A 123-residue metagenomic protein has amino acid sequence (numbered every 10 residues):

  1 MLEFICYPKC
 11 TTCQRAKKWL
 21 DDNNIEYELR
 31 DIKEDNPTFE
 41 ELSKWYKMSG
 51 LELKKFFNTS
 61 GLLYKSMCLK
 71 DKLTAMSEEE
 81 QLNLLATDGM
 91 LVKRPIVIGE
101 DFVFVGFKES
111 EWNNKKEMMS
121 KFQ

Functional and structural regions predicted by a protein language model:
M1-N23, Y27-I32: Local sequence-structure signature of Cys/Sec-based thiol-disulfide redox active-site neighborhoods
E34-K115, M119-Q123: Thiol/selenol-based redox catalytic cores and closely related redox-interacting motifs
